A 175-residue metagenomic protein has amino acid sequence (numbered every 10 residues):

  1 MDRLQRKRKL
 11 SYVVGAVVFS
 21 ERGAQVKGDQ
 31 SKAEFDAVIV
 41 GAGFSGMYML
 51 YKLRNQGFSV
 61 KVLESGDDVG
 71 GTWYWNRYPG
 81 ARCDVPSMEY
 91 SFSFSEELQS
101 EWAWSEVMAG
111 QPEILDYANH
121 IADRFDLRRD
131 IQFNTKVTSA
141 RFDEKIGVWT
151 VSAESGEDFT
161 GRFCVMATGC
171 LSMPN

Functional and structural regions predicted by a protein language model:
M1-A37, N55: Extreme N-terminal leader/targeting segments of oxidoreductases
F19, G28-V38, V69-C83: Accessory recognition modules or surfaces
A37-K61: N-terminal Rossmann-like FAD-binding beta1-loop-alpha1 element of flavoenzymes
R54-W75: Glycine-rich FAD pyrophosphate-binding loop
G70-G71, S172-N175: Short catalytic/ligand-binding loop motif for oxyanion handling, primarily in non-cytosolic enzymes, centered on
Y74-D116: Glycine-rich active-site loop/strand segments that organize a redox cofactor
E106-S172: Feature captures the FAD/FMN-dependent oxidoreductase FAD-binding
